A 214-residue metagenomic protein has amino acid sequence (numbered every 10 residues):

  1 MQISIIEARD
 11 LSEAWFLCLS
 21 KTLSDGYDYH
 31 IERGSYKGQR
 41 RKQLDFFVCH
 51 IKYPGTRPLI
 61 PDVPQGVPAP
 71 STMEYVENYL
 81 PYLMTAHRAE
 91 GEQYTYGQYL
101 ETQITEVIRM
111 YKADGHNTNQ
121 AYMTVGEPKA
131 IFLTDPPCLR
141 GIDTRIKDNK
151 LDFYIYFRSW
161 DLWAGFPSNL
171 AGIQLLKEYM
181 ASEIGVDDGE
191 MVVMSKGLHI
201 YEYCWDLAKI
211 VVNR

Functional and structural regions predicted by a protein language model:
M1-R214: Terminal, non-catalytic protein-protein interaction segments that mediate quaternary/complex assembly
